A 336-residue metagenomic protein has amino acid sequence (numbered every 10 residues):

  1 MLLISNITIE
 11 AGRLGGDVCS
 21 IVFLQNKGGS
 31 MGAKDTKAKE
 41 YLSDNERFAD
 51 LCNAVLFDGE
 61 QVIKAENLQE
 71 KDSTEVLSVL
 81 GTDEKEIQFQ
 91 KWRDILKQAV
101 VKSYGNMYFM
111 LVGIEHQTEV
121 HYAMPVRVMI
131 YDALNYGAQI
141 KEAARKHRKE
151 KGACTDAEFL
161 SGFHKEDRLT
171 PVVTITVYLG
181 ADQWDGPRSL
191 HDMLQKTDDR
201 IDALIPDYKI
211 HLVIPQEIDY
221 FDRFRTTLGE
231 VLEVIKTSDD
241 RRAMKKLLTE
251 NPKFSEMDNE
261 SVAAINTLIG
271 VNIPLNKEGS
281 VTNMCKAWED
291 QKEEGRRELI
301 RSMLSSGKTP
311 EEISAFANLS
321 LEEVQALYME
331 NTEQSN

Functional and structural regions predicted by a protein language model:
M1-N336: Elongated, amphipathic alpha-helical interaction scaffolds
